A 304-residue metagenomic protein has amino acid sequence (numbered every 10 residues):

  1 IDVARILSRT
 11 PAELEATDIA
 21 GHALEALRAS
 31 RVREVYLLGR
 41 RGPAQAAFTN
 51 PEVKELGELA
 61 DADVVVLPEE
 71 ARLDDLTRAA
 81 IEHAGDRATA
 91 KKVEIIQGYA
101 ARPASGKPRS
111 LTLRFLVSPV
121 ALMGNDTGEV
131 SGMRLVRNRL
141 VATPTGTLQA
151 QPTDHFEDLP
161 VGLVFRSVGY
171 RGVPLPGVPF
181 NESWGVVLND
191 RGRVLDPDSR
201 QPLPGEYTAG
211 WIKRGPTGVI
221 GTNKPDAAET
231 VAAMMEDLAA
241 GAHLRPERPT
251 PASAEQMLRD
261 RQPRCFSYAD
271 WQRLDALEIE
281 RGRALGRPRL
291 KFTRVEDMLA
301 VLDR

Functional and structural regions predicted by a protein language model:
I1-S8, W211-K213: Glycine-rich adenosine-cofactor-binding loop
V3-A4, V161, F165, A227: Extended, hydrophobic alpha-helical segments in both membrane/secreted and soluble proteins
R5-E157, A232-P246, Q262: Dinucleotide-binding/catalytic capping subdomain of oxidoreductase cores
R5-I6, T49-N50, P176-P179, I220-G221: Short amphipathic alpha-helical segments
P11, R137, F165-G172, K213-P216 (+1 more regions): Alpha-helix capping/termination and helix-coil
E52-L56, F180-S183, K224-P225: Short, solvent-exposed amphipathic alpha-helical segments in soluble enzyme and RNA/protein-processing domains
L122-E129, V141-R214: FAD-site-proximal beta/loop scaffold in flavoenzymes
R193-R304: C-terminal, flexible cofactor-proximal segment of oxidoreductases
